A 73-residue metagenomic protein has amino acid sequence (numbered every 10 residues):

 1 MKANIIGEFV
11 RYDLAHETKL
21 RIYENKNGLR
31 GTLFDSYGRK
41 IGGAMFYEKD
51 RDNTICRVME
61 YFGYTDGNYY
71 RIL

Functional and structural regions predicted by a protein language model:
M1-E8, S36-L73: Mixed-charge, Lys/Arg-enriched low-complexity segments
M1-R30: Short N-terminal "domain-start" leader segments that mark the transition from disordered tails or signal peptides into
